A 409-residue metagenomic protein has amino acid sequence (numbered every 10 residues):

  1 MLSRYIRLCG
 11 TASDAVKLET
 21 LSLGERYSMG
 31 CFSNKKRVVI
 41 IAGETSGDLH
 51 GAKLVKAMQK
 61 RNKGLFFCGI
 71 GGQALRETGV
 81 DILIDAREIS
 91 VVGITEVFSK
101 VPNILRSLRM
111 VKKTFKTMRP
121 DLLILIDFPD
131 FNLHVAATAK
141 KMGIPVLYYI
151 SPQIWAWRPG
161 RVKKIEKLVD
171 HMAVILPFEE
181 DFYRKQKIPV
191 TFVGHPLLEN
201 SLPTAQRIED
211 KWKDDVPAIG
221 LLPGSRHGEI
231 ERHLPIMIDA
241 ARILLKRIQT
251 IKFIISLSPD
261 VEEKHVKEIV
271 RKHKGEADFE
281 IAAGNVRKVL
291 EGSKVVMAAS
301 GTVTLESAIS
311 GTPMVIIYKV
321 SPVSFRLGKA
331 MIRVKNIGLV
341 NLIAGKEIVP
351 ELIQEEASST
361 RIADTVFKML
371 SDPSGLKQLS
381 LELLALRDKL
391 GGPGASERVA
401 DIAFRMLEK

Functional and structural regions predicted by a protein language model:
L2-C9, V16-L18, S22-K409: Nucleotide-activated sugar donor-binding and catalytic core shared by glycosyltransferases and related lipid-linked
